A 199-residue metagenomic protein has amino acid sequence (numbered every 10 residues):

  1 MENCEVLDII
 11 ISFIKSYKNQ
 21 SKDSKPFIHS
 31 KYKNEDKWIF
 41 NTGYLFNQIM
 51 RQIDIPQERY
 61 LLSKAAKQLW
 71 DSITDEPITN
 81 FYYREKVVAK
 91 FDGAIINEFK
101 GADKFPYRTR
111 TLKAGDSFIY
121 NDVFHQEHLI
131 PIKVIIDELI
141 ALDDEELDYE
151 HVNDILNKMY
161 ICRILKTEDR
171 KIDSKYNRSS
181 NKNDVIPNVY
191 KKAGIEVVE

Functional and structural regions predicted by a protein language model:
M1-Y120, Y176-N177, P187-N188, K192-G194: Nuclease and nuclease-like effector domains acting on nucleic acids or nucleotide cofactors
N3-V6, Q126, K158-I161: Short runs of predominantly hydrophobic/aromatic residues within well-ordered alpha helices that form helix-helix
D116-I155: Histidine-centered nuclease catalytic patch
I130-K133, D184, A193: Residue-level marker of intrinsically disordered, low-complexity segments enriched for small/polar residues
I140-D144, N177-N183: "Short basic amphipathic alpha-helical interaction patches in structured regions
D154-N181: Short Cys/His-centered divalent metal-binding micro-motifs
I195-E199: Amphipathic, Lys/Arg-enriched alpha-helical patches that create a basic surface for binding polyanionic ligands
